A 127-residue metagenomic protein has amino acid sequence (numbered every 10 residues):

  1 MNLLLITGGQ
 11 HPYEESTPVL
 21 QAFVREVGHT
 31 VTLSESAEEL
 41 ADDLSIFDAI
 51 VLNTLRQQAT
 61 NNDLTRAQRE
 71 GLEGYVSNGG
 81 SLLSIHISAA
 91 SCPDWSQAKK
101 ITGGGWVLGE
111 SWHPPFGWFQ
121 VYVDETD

Functional and structural regions predicted by a protein language model:
M1-D48: Aromatic-Pro/Gly-enriched surface loop or interdomain linker that acts as a lid/target-recognition segment
N2-P12, S84-I85, W118, E125: Short low-complexity stretches enriched in small and charged residues
I6, S45-C92: Short alpha-beta junction capping motif
V24, Y75-V76, A98-K99: A generic structural signal for well-ordered alpha-helical segments
S88-D127: An acidic, glycine-rich "communication" segment
